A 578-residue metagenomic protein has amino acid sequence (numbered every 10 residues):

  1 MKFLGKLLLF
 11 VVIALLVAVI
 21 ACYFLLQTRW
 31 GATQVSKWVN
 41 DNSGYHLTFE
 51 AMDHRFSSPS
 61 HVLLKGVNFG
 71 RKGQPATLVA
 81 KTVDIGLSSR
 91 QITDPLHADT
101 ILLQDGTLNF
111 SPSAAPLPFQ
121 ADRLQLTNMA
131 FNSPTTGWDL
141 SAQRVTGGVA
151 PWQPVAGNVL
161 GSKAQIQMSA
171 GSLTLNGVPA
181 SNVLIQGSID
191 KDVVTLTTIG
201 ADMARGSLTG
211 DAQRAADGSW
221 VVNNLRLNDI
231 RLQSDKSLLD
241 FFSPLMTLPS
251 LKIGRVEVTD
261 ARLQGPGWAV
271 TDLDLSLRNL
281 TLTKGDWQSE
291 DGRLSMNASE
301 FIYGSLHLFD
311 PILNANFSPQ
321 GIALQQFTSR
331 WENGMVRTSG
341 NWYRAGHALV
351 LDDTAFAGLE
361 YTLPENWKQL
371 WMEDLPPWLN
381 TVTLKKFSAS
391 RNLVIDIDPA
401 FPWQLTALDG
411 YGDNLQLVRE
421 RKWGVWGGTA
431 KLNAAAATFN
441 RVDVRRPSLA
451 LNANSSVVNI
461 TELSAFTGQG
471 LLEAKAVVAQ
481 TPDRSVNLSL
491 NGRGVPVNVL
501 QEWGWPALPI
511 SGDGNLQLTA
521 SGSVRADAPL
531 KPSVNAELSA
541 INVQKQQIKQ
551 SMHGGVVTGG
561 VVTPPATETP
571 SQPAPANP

Functional and structural regions predicted by a protein language model:
M1-L16: N-terminal Sec-pathway targeting helices
F3, I92, G106, S111 (+6 more regions): Membrane-proximal interfacial segments on either side of biological membranes
V19-P112, Q153, L173-A180, G206-G210 (+4 more regions): Terminal hydrophobic membrane-targeting helix
V35, V39, L64, V83 (+10 more regions): Buried hydrophobic packing residues in well-ordered domains
P59, P75, T135-G137, L175-P179 (+6 more regions): Solvent-exposed loop/turn segments connecting transmembrane beta-strands in outer-membrane beta-barrel proteins
I101, M129, V145, L173 (+13 more regions): Fold-core signature of tandem repeat domains
P179-L184, V193-G200, S207-G210, S237-S243 (+7 more regions): A cross-kingdom feature marking solvent-exposed beta-strand/loop segments within repeated, beta-rich binding/scaffold
